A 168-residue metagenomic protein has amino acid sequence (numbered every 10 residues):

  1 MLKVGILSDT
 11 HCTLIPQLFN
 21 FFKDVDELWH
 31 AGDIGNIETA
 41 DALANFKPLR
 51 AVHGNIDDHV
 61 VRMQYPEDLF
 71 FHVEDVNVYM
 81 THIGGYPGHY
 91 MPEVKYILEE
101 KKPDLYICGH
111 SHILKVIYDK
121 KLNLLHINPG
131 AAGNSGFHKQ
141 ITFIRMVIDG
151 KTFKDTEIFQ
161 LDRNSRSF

Functional and structural regions predicted by a protein language model:
M1-G5, F70-Y79, D119-L125, I148-E157: Beta-strand-turn-beta hairpins that frame and shape the catalytic cleft of phosphate-ester-processing enzymes
M1-L49, D57-F70, D75, K139-T142 (+1 more regions): N-terminal active-site segment of His-dependent metallophosphoesterases
I6-S8, E27-D33, R50-N55, Y79-H82 (+2 more regions): Active-site neighborhood of phospho(di)ester-bond hydrolases with catalytic His/Asp-centered motifs
H11, P87, G133, G150 (+1 more regions): Residue-level detector of flexible, active-site-proximal loop/helix-junction positions within diverse enzyme catalytic
C12, N36, G85, I113 (+1 more regions): Short active-site segment of divalent metal-dependent hydrolases/proteases that encodes the spacing between
R50, H89-T152: Conserved beta-sheet core of the metallophosphoesterase superfamily
R50-E100: Helix-adjacent hinge/juxtasegments
T156-F168: Short, solvent-exposed aromatic-acidic interface loops
